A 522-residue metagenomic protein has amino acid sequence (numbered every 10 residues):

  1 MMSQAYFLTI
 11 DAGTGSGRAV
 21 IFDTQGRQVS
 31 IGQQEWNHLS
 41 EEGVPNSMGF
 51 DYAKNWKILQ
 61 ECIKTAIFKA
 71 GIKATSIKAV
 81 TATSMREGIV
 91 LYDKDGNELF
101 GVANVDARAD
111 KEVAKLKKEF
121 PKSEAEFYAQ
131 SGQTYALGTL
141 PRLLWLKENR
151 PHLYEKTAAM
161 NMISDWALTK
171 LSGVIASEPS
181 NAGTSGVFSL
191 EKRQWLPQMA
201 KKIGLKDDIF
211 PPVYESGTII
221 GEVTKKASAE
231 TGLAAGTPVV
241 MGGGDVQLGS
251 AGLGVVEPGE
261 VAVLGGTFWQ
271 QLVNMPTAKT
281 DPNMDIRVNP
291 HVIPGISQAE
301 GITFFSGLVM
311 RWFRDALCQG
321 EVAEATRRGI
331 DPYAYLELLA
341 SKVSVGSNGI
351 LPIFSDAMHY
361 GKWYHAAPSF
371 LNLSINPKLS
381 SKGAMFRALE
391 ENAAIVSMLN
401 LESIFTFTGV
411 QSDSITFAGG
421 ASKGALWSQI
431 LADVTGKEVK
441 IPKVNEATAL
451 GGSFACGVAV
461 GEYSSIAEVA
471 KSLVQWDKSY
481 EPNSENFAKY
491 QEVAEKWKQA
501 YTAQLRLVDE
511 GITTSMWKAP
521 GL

Functional and structural regions predicted by a protein language model:
M1-G101, K156, S228-A229, L233-P238 (+4 more regions): N-terminal glycine/serine-rich phosphate-binding loop of ATP-dependent small-molecule kinases, especially carbohydrate
I10-G15, T83-M85, G243-G244, L264-F268 (+2 more regions): A short acidic Gly-Thr/Ser loop motif
R18-V20, G173, I330-S369, P520: Conserved ATP-utilizing enzyme core subdomain
G43-S47, L99-A103, V288-E300, M385 (+2 more regions): Short beta-alpha connecting loops at secondary-structure transitions that line or flank enzyme active sites
N46, E61-R328, M516-W517: Glycine-rich phosphate-binding/catalytic subdomain of phosphoryl-transfer and nucleotide/sugar-phosphate-processing
A114, L248-G252, T303-F305, R311-R314 (+5 more regions): Glycine-rich phosphate-binding/hydrolytic loop that grips phosphoryl groups
K156, Q319-A323, G461-L522: Acidic, glycine/GT-rich loop-and beta-edge segments that sit at the periphery of enzyme/chaperone cores
S344-I441: Activation-segment/catalytic-loop signature of the eukaryotic protein kinase fold
